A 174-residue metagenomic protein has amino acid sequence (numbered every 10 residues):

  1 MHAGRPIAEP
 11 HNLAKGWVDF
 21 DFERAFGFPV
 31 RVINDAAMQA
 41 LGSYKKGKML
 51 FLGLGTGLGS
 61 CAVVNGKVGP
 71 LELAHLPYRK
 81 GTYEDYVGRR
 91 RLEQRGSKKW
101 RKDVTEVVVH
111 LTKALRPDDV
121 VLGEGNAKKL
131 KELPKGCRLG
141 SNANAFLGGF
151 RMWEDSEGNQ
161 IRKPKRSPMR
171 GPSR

Functional and structural regions predicted by a protein language model:
M1-A3, V63-K67: Short acidic-glycine loop/turn motifs at beta-strand connectors
M1-K48, D85, K135-E157: Glycine-rich phosphate-binding loop and adjoining helix at the ATP-binding site of ATP-dependent phosphoryl-transfer
V18-Q39, V68-E106: Glycine-rich phosphate-binding loop plus the immediately following alpha-helix
L41, L58-V63: Short beta-strand scaffold segments in enzyme catalytic cores
M49-G53, V121: Short glycine-aspartate micro-motif
L52, A62-V63, P70-E72: Beta-strand scaffold of nucleotide-dependent catalytic cores
L54-T56, E124-G125: Short secondary-structure boundary segments
K80-R174: Adenine-nucleotide phosphate-binding core of ATP-dependent small-molecule kinases
